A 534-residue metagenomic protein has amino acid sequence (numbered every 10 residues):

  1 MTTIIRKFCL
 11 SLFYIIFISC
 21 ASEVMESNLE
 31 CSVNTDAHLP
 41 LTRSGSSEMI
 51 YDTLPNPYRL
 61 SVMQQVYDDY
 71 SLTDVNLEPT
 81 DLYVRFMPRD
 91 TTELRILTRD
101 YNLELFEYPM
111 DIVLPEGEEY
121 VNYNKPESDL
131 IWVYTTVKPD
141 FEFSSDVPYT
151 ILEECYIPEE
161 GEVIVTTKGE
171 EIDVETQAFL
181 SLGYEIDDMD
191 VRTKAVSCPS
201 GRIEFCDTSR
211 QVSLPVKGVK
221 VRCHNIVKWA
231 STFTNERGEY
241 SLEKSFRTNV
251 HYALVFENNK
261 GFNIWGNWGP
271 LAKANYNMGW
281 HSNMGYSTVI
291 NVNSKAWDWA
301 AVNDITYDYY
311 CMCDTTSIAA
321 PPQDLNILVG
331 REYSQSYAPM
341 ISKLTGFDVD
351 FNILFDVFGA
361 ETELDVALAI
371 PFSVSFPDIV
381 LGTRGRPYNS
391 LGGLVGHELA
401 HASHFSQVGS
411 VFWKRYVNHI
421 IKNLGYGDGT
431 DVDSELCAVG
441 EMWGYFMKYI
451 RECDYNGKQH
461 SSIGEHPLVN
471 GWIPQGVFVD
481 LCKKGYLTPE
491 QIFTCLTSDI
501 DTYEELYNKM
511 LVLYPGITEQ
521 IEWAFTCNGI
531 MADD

Functional and structural regions predicted by a protein language model:
E23-G161: Long, solvent-exposed N-terminal ectodomains/accessory regions that are displayed to the extracellular/lumenal milieu
L41-D52, P57-S61, C198-P199, I203-V227: Short, ordered, surface-exposed loop/turn motifs in non-cytosolic proteins
R43, S47-L54, M63-Q64, S462-D534: Pan-zinc metallopeptidase signature
N225-E239: Short, acidic Ser/Thr/Gly-rich low-complexity loop/linker segments typical of extracellular and cell-surface proteins
E243-S245, N291-I353: Zn2+-dependent metallopeptidase catalytic core
K343-G392, L399-G409: Active-site scaffold of zinc-dependent metalloenzymes
L399-R415, W443, R451: Catalytic Zn2+-binding segment of zinc metalloproteases
Q407-L436: Post-HEXXH active-site segment of zinc metalloproteases
